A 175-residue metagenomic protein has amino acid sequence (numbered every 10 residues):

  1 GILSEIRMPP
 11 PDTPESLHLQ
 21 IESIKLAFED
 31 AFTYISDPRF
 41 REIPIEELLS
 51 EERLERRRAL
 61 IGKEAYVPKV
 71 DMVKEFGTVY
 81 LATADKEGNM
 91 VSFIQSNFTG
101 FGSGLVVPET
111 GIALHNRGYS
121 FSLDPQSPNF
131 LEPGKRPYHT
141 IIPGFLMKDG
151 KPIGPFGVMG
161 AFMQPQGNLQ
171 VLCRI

Functional and structural regions predicted by a protein language model:
G1-L3: Mobile "lid/hinge" segments at catalytic clefts and subdomain interfaces of large enzymes
E5-N97, E109-T110, R117: Internal maturation/activation junctions in enzymes
I6, R174-I175: Alpha-helix C-capping/helix-to-loop hinge sites
P14-H18, F162-Q166, I175: Soluble non-cytosolic domains of exported or imported proteins
N89-G154, F162, Q170-C173: Active-site rim segments in enzyme catalytic domains, especially the processed small/beta chain of N-terminal
M159: Short acidic/histidine-rich active-site segments
